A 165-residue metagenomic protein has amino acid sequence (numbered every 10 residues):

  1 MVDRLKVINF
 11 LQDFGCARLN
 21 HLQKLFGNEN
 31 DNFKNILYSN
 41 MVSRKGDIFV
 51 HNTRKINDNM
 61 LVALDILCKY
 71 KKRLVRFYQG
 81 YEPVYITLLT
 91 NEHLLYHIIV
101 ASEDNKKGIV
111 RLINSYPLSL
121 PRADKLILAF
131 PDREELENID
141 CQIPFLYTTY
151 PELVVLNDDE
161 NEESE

Functional and structural regions predicted by a protein language model:
M1-L5: Short, leucine-enriched amphipathic alpha-helices that occur as contiguous helical runs
F10-D13, Y38-S115: Nucleic-acid-binding surface
F14-R18: Short capping segments at the starts of secondary-structure elements
K24-Y38: Short amphipathic alpha-helical interaction segments
K34, R111-S119, E135-Y147: Short, aromatic/basic amphipathic alpha-helical patches
H93-I99, L120-P131, P151-L153: Hydrophobic beta-strand segments of well-ordered beta-sheets in folded domains
R133-E165: Domain-level recognition of nuclease-like catalytic cores that cleave nucleotide substrates
